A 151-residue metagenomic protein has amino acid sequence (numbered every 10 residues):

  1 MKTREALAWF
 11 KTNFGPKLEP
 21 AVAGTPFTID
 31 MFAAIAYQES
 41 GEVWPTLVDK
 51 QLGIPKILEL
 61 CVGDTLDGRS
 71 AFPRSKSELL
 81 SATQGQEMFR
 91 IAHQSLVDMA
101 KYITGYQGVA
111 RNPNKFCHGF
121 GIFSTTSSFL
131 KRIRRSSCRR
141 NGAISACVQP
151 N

Functional and structural regions predicted by a protein language model:
K2-N151: Catalytic glycan-binding domains that act on GlcNAc-containing polysaccharides
